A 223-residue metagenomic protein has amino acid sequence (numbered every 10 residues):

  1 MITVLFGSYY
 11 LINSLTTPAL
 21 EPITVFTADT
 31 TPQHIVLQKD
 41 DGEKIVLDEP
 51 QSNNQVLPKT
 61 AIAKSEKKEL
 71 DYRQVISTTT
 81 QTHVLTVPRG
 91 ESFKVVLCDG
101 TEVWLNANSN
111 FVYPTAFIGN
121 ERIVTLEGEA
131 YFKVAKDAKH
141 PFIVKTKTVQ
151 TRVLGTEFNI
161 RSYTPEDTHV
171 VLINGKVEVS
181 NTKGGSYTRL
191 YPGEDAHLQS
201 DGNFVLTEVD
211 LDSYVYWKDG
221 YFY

Functional and structural regions predicted by a protein language model:
M1-G7: Core hydrophobic alpha-helical transmembrane segments of single-pass membrane proteins
G7-Y223: A residue-level detector for the "anchor" residue at the start of short, highly conserved motifs
